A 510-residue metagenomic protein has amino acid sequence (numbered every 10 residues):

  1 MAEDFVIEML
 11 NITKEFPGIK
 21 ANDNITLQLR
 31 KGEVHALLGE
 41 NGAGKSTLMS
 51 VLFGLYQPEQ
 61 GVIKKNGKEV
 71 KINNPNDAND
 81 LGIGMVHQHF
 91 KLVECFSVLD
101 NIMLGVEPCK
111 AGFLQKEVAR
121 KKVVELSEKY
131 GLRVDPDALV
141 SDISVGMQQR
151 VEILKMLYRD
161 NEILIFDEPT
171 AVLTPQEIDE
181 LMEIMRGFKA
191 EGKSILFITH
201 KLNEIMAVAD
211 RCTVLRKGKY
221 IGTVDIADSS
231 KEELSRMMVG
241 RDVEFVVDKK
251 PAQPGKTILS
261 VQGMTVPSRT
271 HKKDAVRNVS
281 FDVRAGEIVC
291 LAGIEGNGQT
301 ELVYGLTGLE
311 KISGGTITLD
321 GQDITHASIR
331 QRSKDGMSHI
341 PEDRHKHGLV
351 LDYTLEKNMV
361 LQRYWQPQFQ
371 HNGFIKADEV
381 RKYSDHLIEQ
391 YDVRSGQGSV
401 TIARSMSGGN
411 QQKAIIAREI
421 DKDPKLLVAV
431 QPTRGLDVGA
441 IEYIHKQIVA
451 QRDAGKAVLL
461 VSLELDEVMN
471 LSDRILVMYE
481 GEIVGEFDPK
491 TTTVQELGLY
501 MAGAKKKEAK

Functional and structural regions predicted by a protein language model:
A2-K510: Glycine-rich phosphate-binding loops of nucleotide-dependent enzymes
